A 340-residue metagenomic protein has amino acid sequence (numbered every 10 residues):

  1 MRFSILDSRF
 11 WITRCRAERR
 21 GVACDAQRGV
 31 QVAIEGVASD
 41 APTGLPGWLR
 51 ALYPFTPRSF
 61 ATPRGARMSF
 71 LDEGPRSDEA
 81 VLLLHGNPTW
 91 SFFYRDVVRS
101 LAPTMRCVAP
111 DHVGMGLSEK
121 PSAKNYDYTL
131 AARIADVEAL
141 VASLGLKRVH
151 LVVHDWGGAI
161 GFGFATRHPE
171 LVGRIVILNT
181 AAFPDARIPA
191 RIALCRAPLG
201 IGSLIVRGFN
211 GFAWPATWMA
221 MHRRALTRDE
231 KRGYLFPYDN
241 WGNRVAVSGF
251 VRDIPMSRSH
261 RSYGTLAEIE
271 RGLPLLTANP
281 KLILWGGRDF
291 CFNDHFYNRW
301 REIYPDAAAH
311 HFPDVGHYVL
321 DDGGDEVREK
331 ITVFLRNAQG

Functional and structural regions predicted by a protein language model:
R2-I12, R20-G21: Arg/Gly-rich low-complexity intrinsically disordered repeat tracts
D25-A26, A41: Short hydrophobic alpha-helical segments enriched in small aliphatic residues
A33-S59, A66-M68, E73-P75, A80 (+8 more regions): Flexible "cap/lid" subdomain of the alpha/beta-hydrolase fold that forms the substrate-access gate
F93-C107: Short amphipathic alpha-helix adjacent to the substrate-entry channel of hydrolases
V315-R328: Catalytic histidine-centered segment of alpha/beta-hydrolase-like enzymes
